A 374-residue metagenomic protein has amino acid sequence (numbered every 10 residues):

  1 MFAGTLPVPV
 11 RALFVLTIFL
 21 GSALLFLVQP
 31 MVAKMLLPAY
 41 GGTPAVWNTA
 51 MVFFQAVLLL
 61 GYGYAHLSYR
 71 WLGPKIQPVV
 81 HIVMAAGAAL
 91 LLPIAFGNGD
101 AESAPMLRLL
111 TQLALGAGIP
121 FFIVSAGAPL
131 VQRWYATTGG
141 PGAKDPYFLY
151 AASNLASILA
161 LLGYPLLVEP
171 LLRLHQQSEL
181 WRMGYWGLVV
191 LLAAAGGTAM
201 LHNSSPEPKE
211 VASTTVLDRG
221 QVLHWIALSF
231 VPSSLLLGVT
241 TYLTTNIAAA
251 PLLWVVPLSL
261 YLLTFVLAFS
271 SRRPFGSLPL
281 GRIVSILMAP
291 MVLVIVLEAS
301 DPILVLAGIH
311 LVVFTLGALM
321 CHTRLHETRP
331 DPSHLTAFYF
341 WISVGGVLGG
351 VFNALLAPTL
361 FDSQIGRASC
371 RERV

Functional and structural regions predicted by a protein language model:
M1-R373: Alpha-helical transmembrane segments of multi-pass membrane proteins
